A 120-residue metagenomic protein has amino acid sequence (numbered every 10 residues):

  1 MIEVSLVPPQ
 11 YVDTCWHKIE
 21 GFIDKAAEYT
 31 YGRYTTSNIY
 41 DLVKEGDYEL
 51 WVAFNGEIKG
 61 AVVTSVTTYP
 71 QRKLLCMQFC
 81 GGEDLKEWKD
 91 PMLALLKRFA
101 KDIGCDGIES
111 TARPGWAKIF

Functional and structural regions predicted by a protein language model:
M1, A53-E57, L93, K97 (+1 more regions): Solvent-exposed, well-ordered amphipathic alpha-helical segments that flank/support binding or catalytic loops
M1-Y34: Short amphipathic alpha-helix that is part of the acyltransferase structural core
P9-Y11, F22, V66-P70, E87-P91: Short hydrophobic/aromatic-rich motifs at helix boundaries and adjacent loops
C15-I19, Y40, T68-Q71: Extended interaction regions within the primary functional domain
E28-L50: Active-site rim helix/loop that mediates acceptor-substrate recognition in acyltransferases
K44-K86: Conserved donor-binding loop and adjoining core beta-sheet/short helix segment in diverse acyl/aminoacyl transferases
P70-F120: Acyl-donor binding region in acyl/amide transferases
